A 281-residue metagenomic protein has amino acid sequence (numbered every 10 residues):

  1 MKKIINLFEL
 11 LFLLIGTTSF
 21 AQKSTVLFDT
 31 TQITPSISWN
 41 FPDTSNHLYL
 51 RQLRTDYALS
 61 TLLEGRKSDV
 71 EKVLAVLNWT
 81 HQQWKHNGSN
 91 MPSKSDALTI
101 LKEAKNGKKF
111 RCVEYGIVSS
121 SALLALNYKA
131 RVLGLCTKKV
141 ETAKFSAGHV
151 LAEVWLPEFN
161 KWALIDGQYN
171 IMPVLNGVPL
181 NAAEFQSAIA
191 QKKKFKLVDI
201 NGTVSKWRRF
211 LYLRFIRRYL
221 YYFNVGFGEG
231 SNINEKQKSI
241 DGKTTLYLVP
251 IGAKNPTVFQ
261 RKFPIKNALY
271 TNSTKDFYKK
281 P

Functional and structural regions predicted by a protein language model:
M1-K23: Bacterial Sec-dependent N-terminal signal peptides
K2-K3, T142-K144, E153-L156, Q237-K238 (+2 more regions): A general structural signal for short secondary-structure junctions and capping/turn motifs
S24-F110: Secondary-structure boundary elements
T80, C112, G116-S119: Alpha-helical transition-metal enzyme core signature, strongest for iron centers
K108-E114, T142: Aromatic/His-enriched, Gly/Pro-containing loop or helix-boundary segments that lie immediately adjacent to catalytic
I117-K194: Hydrophobic/aromatic-rich core segments of domains that either
K192-P281: Low-complexity, Gly/Ser/Thr/Pro-rich intrinsically disordered linker/tail segments
